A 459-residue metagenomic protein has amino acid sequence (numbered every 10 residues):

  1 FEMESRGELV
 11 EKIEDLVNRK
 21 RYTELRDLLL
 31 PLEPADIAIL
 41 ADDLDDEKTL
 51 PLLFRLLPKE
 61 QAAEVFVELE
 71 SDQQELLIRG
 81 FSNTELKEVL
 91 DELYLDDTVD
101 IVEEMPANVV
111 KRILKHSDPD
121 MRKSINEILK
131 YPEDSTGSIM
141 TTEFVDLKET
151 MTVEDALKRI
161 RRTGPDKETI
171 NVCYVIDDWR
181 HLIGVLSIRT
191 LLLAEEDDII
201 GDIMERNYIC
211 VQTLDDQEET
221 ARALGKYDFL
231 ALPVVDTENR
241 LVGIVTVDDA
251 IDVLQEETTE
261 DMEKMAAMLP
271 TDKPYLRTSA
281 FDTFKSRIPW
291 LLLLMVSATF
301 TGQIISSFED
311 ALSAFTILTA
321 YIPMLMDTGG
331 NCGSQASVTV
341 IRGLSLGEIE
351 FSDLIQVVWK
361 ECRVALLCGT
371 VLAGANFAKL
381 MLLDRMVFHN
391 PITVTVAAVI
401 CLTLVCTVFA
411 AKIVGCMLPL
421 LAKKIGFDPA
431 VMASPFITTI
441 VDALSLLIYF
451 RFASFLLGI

Functional and structural regions predicted by a protein language model:
F1-L269: Hydrophobic packing positions in regular secondary-structure scaffolds
K123, D249-T283, C332-V358, L420: Non-transmembrane, extramembrane segments of multi-pass ion/lipid transporters
R277-S286, E350-A365, A398, K424-I440: Membrane-interface segments at loop-to-transmembrane junctions
W290-A298, Y321, L325, G329 (+13 more regions): Alpha-helical transmembrane segments in multi-pass membrane proteins
L294-L312, A375-F388: Juxtamembrane "helix exit" motif at the C-terminal ends of alpha-helical transmembrane segments in multi-pass membrane
I304, I317-A336: Hydrophobic, small-residue-rich transmembrane alpha-helices and their short perimembrane loops in multi-pass membrane
S307-Y321, V387-V399: Membrane-water interface of transmembrane alpha-helices in multipass transporters/channels
A320, S334-S345, P419-K423, S434-P435 (+1 more regions): Re-entrant/interfacial helical elements at transmembrane boundaries that shape and gate the permeation pathway
